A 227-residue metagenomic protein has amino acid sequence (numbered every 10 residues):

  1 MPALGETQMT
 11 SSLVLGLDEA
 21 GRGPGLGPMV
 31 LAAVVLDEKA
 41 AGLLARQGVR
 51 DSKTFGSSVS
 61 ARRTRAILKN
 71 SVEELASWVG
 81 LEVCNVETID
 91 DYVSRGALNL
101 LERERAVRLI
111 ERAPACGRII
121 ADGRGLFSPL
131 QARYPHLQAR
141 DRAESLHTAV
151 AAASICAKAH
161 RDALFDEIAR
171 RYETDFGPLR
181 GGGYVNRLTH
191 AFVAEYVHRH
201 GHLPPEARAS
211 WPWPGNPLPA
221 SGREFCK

Functional and structural regions predicted by a protein language model:
M1-K227: RNase H-like, Mg2+-dependent phosphodiesterase core, and more generally RNA phosphate-backbone-engaging helix-loop
